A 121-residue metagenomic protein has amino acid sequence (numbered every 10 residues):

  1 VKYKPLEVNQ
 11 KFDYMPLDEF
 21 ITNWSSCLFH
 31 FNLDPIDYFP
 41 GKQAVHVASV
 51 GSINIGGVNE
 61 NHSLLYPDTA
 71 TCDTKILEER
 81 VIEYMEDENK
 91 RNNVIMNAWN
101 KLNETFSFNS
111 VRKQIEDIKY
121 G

Functional and structural regions predicted by a protein language model:
V1-L17: Conserved catalytic-core segment of nucleotide-activated headgroup transferases in glycan assembly
L17, I21, N61, L77 (+2 more regions): Catalytic phosphate/metal-binding cores of nucleic-acid and nucleotide-processing enzymes, i.e., regions that mediate
T22-F39, S52: Acidic donor-binding loop of glycosyltransferase active sites
G41-A44: Short glycine/serine-rich donor-binding loops of glycosyltransferases
S49-G57: Short hydrophobic beta-strand element within catalytic cores of glycosyltransferases and related nucleotide-activated
I53, H62-C72, E83: A short acidic/histidine/glycine-rich donor-binding loop in glycosyltransferase catalytic cores
C72-N92: C-terminal "capping" alpha-helix adjacent to the active site of nucleotide-linked donor transferases in cell-envelope
M85-Y120: A charged, aromatic-enriched C-terminal amphipathic alpha-helix characteristic of glycosyltransferases across folds
